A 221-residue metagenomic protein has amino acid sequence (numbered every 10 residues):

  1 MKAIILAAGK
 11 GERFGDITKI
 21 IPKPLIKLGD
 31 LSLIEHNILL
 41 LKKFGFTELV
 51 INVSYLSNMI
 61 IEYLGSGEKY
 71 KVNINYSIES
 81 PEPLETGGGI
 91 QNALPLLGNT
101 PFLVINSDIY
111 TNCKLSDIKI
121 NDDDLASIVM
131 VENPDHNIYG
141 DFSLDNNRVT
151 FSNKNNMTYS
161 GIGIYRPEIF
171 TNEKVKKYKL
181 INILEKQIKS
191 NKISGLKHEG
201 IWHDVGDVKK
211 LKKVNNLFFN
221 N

Functional and structural regions predicted by a protein language model:
M1-T18, L25: N-proximal low-complexity "stem/linker" segments adjacent to membrane-targeting elements
K2-I5, R13, L31-N106, L115 (+1 more regions): Conserved N-terminal catalytic core of the sugar/cofactor nucleotidyltransferase
I20-E35: Short catalytic helix/loop segments, enriched in acidic residues and glycine and frequently bearing histidine
G29, Y55, P81, G200 (+1 more regions): Short beta->alpha linker loops
H36, L40, M59, N92 (+5 more regions): Alpha-helical elements of Rossmann-like donor-binding domains used by nucleotide-donor carbohydrate transfer enzymes
K42, P95-P101, T111-D145: Basic phosphate/pyrophosphate-binding loop/patch that engages nucleotide-derived ligands
F46, L103, Y110, S116-I120 (+2 more regions): Catalytic-core segments of class I nucleotidyltransferases/pyrophosphorylases that form NMP-activated intermediates
